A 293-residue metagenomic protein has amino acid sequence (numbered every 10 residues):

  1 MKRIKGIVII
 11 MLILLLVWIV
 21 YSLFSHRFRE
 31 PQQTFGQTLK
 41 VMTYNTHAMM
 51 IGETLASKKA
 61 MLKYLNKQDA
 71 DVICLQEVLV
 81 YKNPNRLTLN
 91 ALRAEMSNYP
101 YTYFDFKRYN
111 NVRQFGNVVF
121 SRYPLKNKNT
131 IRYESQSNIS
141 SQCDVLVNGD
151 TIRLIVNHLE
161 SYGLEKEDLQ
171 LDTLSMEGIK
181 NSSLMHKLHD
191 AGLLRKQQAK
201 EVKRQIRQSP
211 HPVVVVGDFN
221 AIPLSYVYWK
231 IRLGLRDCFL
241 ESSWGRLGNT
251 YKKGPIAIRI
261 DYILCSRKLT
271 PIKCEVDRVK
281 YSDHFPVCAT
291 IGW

Functional and structural regions predicted by a protein language model:
M1-P31, K196, K200-V213, F219-W293: Metal-dependent phosphoester-hydrolase catalytic domains
W18-F35, E53-T54, K63, V72 (+2 more regions): Structured beta-strand-rich core segments of catalytic domains in phosphoester-bond hydrolases
K40-T46, M61-R86, R153-H158, L188 (+4 more regions): Active-site beta-strand/loop signature of hydrolases that rely on acidic residues for catalysis
T43-K59, L79-N83, G163-A191: Acidic/histidine-rich helix-loop elements that form or flank divalent-metal/phosphate-binding sites at the catalytic
H47-M49, V80, Y123-L125, L159-Y162 (+3 more regions): Short, solvent-exposed loop/turn segments at secondary-structure junctions
T54-K58, N85, R113, L188 (+4 more regions): Solvent-exposed, acidic/flexible segments
K58-A60, L89-R93, L171-D172, I231-G234: Glycine-rich, phosphate-binding/catalytic loops in enzymes
Q68, N98-Y99, Y123, S209 (+2 more regions): Structured helix-beta-strand junction loops
